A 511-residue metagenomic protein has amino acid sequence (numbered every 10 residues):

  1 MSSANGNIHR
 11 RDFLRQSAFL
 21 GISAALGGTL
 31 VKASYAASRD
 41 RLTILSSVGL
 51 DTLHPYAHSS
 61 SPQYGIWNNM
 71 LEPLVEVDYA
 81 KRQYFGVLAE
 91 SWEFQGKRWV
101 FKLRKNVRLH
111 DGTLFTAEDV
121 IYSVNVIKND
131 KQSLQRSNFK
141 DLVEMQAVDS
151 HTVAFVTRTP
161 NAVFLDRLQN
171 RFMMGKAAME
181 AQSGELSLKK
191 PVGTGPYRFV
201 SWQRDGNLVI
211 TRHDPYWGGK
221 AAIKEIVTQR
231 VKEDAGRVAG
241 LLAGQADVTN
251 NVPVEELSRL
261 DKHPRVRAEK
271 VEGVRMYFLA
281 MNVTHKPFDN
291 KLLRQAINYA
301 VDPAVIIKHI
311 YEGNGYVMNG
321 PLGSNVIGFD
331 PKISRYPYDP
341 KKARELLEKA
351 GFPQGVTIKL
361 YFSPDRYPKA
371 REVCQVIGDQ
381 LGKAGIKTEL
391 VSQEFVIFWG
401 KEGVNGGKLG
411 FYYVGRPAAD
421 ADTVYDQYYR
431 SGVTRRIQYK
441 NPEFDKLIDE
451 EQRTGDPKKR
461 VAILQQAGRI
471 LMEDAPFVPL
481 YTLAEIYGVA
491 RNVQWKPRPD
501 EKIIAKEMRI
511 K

Functional and structural regions predicted by a protein language model:
M1-D12, Q16-A24, Y35: N-terminal secretory signal peptides
F13, L20, A24-A25, Q203 (+4 more regions): Detector for C-terminal structural segments
L45-K97, N125, V192-G193: N-terminal lobe/hinge region of extracytoplasmic solute-binding protein
D78-Q83, L168-A221, E225, A235 (+2 more regions): Gly/Pro-rich hinge or "lid" segments in bacterial periplasmic/extracellular proteins
E90-S133, V148, A154, G240 (+1 more regions): Aromatic- and charge-enriched surface segment that lines or borders ligand/interaction sites
E93, R136-A178: Surface-exposed binding/hinge segments that line and control ligand-binding clefts or catalytic entry sites
T116-S123, S150-V156, G195-P196, I223-E225 (+7 more regions): Alpha-helical secondary-structure segments
E185, H213-R259, K387: Ligand-site clamp/hinge motif
